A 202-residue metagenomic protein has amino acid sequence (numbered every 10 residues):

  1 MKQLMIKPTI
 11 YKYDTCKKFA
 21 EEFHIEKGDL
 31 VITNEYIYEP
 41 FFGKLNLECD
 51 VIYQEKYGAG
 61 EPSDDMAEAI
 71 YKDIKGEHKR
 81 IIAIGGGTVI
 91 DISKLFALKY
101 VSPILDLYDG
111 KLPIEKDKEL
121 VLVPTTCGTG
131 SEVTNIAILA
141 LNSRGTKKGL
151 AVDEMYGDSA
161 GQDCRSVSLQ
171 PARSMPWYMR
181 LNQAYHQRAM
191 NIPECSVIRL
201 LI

Functional and structural regions predicted by a protein language model:
M1-R80: ATP/NTP phosphate-donor binding region
P40, G130-S131, D163-C164: Short helix/loop capping segments that flank catalytic or ligand/cofactor-binding pockets
K44, L95-F96, V167: Residue-level signal for well-ordered alpha-helical positions
L45-C49, I136-L139, Q170-A172: Short, solvent-exposed amphipathic alpha-helical segments in soluble enzyme and RNA/protein-processing domains
P62-A160: Glycine/threonine-rich beta-strand-loop-alpha-helix active-site module that forms ligand/phosphate-binding
R144-I202: Carboxylate- and glycine-rich phosphate/diphosphate-binding segment that chelates Mg2+/Mn2+
